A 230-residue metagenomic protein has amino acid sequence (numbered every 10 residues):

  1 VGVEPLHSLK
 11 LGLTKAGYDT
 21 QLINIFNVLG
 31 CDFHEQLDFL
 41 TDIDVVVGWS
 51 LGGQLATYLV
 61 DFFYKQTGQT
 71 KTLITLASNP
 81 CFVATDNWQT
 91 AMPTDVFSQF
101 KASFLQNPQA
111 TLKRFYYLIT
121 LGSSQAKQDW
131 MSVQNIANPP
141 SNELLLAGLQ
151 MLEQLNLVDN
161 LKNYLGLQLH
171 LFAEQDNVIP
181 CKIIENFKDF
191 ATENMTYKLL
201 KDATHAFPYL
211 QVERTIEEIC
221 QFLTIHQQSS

Functional and structural regions predicted by a protein language model:
V1-G30: Conserved HGGG/HGGXW glycine-rich cap/lid loop of the alpha/beta-hydrolase fold
G2, E174-I179: Acidic catalytic loop of the alpha/beta-hydrolase fold
G48-G52, A56: Gly/Ala-rich beta-loop-alpha elbow adjacent to hydrolase catalytic centers
Q69-S103, L144-A147: Flexible "cap/lid" loop of the alpha/beta hydrolase fold
Q106-L155, N160: Conserved alpha/beta-hydrolase catalytic His-Asp/Glu region
Y164, H170-F172, D176: Short beta-strand/loop motif that positions the catalytic acidic residue of the alpha/beta-hydrolase fold
G166, P180-K188: Short alpha-helix in the alpha/beta-hydrolase fold that links the catalytic acid
A203-I216: Catalytic histidine-centered segment of alpha/beta-hydrolase-like enzymes
